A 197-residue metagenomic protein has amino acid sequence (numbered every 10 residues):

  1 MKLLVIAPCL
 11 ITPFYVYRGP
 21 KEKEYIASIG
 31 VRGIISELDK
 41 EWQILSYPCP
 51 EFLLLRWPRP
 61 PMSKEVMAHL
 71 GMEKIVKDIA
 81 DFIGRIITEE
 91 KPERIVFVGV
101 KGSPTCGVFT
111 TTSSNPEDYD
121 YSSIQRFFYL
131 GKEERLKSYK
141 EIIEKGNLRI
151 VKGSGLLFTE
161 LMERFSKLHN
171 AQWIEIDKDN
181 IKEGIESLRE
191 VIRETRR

Functional and structural regions predicted by a protein language model:
K2, I11-G30, S46-P48, L136-K140 (+1 more regions): Residues lining hydrophobic/aromatic ligand-binding pockets adjacent to catalytic sites
L3, R94-V98: Structural motif
I6-P8, V100-K101: Short His-Asn-centered micro-motif
P13-Y15, L54-R56, S103-F109, S113 (+1 more regions): Short catalytic/ligand-binding loop motif for oxyanion handling, primarily in non-cytosolic enzymes, centered on
P20-V66: Short, surface-exposed acidic-centric catalytic microdomains
L55-K64, H69-I87, S122-R197: Divalent-metal-activated hydrolytic enzyme cores
F97-P104, K178: Short, well-ordered beta-to-alpha junction loops that form the rim of enzyme active sites and present histidine/acidic
N115-E117: Catalytic phosphate/metal-binding cores of nucleic-acid and nucleotide-processing enzymes, i.e., regions that mediate
